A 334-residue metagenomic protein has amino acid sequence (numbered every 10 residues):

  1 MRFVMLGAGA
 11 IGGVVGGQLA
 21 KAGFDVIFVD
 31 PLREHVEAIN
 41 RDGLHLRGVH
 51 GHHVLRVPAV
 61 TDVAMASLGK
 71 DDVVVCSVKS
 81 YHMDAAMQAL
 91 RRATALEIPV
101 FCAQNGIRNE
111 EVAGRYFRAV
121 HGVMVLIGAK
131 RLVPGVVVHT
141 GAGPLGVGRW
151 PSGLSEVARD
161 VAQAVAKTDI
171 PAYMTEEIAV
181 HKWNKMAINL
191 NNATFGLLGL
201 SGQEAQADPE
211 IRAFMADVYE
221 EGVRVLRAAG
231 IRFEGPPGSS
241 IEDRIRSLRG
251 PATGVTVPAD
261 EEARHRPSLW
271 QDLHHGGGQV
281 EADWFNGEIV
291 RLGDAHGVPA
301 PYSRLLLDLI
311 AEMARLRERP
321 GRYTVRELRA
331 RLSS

Functional and structural regions predicted by a protein language model:
M1-V49: NAD(P)+-binding Rossmann beta1-loop-alpha1 motif at the extreme N-terminus of oxidoreductases
V4, I27, P99-F101, Y173: A structural signal for isolated positions on well-ordered beta-strands in alpha/beta enzyme cores
G43-D62, N189: N-terminal glycine-rich dinucleotide-binding loop that anchors FAD/FMN and/or NAD(P) in oxidoreductases
H53-V136: Rossmann-like NAD(P)(H) cofactor-binding subdomain of soluble oxidoreductases
R92-A93, R115-A119, V138-S239: Internal alpha-helical scaffold of NAD(P)-dependent oxidoreductase catalytic cores
A216-S334: NAD(P)-dependent Rossmann-like dehydrogenase/reductase catalytic/cofactor-binding core
